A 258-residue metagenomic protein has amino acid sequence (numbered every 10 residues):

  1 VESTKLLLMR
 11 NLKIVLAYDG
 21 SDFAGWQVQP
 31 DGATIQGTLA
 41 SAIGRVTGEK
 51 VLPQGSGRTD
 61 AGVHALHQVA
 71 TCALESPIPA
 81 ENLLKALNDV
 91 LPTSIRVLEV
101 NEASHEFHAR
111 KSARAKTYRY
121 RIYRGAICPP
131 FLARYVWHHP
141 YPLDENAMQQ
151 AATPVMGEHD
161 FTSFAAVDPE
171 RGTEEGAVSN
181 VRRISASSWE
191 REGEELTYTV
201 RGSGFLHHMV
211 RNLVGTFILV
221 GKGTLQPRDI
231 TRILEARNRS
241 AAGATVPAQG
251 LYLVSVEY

Functional and structural regions predicted by a protein language model:
E2-Y258: Structured-RNA-binding interfaces characteristic of tRNA pseudouridine synthases
